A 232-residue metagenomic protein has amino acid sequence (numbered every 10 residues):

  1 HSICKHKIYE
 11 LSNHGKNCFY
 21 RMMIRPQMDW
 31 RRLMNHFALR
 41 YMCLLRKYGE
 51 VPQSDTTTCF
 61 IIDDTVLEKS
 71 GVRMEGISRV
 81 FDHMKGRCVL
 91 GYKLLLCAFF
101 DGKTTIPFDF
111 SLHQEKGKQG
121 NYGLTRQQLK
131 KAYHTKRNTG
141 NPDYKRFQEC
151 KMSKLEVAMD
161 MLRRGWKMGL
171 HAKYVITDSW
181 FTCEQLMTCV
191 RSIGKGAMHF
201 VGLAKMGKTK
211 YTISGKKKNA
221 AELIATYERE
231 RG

Functional and structural regions predicted by a protein language model:
H1-M34: Gly/serine-rich nucleotide phosphate-binding loop at the start of the catalytic core of nucleotide/ADP-ribose-handling
I3-L11, F19, T56-S70, C97 (+2 more regions): Short, conserved catalytic/metal-binding motifs centered on acidic residues
H6, M22, H36-R40, L44 (+2 more regions): Residues that form generic nucleotide/phosphate-binding pockets
I8-S12, L44-T56, R191-M198: Intrinsically disordered, low-complexity coil segments
Y9, Q27, D55, R87 (+2 more regions): Short gly/ser-rich anion-binding loops that grip negatively charged ligand groups
I24-Q128, K217: Active-site-proximal, Lys/Arg-enriched surface segment that forms a nucleic-acid-binding/basic interface patch
Q128-G232: An internal, acidic/charged active-site-proximal segment that coordinates divalent cations and/or engages
